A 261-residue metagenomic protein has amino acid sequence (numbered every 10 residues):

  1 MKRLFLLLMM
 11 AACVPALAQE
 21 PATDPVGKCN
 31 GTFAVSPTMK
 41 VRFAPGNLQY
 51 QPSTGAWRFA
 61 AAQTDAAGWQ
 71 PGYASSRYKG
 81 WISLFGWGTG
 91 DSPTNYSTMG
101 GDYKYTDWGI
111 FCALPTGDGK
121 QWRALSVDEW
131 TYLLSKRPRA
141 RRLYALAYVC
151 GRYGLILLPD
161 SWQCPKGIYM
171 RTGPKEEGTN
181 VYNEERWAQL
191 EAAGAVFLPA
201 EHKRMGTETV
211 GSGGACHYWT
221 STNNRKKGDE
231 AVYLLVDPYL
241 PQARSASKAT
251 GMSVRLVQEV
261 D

Functional and structural regions predicted by a protein language model:
M1-E20: Bacterial Sec-dependent N-terminal signal peptides
E20-D261: Conserved positions within compact, well-structured domain cores
